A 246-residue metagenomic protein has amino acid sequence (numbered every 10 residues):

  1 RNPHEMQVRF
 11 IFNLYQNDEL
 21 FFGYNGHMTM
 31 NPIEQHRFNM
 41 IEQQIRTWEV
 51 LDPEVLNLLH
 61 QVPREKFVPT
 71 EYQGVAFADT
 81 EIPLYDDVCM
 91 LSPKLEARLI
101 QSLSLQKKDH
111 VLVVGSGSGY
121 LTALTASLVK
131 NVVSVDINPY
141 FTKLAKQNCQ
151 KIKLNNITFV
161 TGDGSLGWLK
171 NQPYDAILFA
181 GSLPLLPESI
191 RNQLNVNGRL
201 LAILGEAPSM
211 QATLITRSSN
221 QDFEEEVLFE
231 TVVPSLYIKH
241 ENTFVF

Functional and structural regions predicted by a protein language model:
F12-T29: Short, Lys/Arg-enriched N-terminal segments with co-localized hydrophobic residues within the first ~10-30 amino acids
M28-L112, Y120, L124, L128 (+4 more regions): Class I SAM-dependent transferase core
S104-D222: Conserved nucleotide-cofactor-binding alpha/beta core module
G205-F246: Active-site capping/gating segments
